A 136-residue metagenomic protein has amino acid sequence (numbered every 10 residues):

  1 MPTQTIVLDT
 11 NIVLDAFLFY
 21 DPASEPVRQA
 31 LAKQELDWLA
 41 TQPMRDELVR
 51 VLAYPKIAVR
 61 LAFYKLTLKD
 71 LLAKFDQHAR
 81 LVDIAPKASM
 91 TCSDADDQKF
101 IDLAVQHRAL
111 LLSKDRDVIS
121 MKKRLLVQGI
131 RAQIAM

Functional and structural regions predicted by a protein language model:
M1-A40: Short, well-structured N-terminal submotif of metal-dependent ribonuclease cores
I12-V13, M44, D117-V118: Alpha-helix capping/helix-boundary segments
D15-A16, L61, P86-S93: Short, flexible loop segments at the rims of nucleotide/cofactor-binding pockets, characterized by
A16-F17, V51, R60, M121: Residues that scaffold the ATP/ADP-binding catalytic core of kinase and kinase-like folds
P22, L39, L66, T91 (+1 more regions): Residues at secondary-structure transition points
V27-R28, L72, F100-I101: Short amphipathic alpha-helical segments and helix-helix/interface helices
A30-K87: PIN-domain endoribonuclease scaffold, especially VapC-family toxins
T91, Q98-I101, V105-L112, R116-M136: Acidic, PIN/NYN-like endoribonuclease modules and their adjacent C-terminal/linker elements
